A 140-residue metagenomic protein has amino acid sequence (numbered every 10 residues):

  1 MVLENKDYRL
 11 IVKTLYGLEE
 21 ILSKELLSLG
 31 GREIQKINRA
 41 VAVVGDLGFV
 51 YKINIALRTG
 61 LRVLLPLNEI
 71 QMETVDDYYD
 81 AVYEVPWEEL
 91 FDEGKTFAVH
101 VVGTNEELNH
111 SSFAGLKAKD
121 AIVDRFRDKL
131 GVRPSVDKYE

Functional and structural regions predicted by a protein language model:
L3-Y139: Accessory substrate-recognition/RNA-binding modules or partner subunits associated with SAM-dependent
